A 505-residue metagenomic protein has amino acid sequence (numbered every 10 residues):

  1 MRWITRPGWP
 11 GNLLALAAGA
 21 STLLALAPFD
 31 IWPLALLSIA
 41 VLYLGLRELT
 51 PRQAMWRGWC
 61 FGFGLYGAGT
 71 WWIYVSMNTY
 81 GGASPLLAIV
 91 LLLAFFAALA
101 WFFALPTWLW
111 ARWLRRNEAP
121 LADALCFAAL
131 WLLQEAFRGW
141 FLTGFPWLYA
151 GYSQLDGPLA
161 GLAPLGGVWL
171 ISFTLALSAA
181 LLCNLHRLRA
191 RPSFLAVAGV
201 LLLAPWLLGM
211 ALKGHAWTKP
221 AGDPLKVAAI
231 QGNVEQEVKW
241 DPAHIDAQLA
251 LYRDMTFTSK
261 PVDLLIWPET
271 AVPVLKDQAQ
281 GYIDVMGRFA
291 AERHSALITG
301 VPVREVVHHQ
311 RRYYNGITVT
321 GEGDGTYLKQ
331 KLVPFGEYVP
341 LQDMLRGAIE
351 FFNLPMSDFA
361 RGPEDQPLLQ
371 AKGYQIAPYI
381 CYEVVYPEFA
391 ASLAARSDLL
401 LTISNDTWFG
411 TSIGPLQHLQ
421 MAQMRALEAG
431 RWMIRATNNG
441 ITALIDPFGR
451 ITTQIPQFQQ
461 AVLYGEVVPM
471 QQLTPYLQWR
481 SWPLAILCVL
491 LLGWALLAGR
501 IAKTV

Functional and structural regions predicted by a protein language model:
M1-A216, T411, A422-R425, T437-F448 (+2 more regions): Membrane-embedded alpha-helical bundles of multi-pass enzymes that act on lipidic or dolichyl-linked glycan substrates
L26-V41, L65-W72, Q231-N233, P261-V274 (+2 more regions): Short, conserved active-site loops that position catalytic residues or coordinate cofactors/metal ions across diverse
I89-F96, V234-W240, F351: Short glycine/proline- and acidic residue-enriched helix-loop micro-motifs that form flexible lids or anion-recognition
P106, Y252-T256, Q366: Generic structural signal for well-ordered alpha-helices, preferentially at hydrophobic/aromatic core positions
R116, L188, T258-S259, E292 (+1 more regions): Alpha-helix C-cap/termination motif
S153-L159, L202-W267, D277-R288: Membrane-interface segments at or immediately adjacent to transmembrane helices that form the boundary between
H244-A250, L265-V505: Solvent-exposed soluble domains appended to multi-pass membrane proteins
